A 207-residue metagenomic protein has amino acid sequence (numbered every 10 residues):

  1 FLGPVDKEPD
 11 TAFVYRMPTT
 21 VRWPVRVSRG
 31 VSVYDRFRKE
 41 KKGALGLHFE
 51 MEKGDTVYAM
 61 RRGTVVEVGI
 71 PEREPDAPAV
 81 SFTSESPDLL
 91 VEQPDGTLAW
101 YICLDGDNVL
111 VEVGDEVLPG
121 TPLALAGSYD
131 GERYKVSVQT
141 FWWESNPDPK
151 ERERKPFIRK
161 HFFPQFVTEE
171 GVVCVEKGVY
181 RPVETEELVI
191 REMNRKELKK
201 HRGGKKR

Functional and structural regions predicted by a protein language model:
F1-E85, P119, V175-R207: Surface-exposed, glycine-biased beta-strand/turn segments
D6-Y15, V109-T121, L125, Y134-R207: Acidic, glycine-rich catalytic/binding loops that coordinate metals and/or anionic ligands
R38-E50, T97-W100, L104, Q139-R152: Small beta-barrel nucleic-acid-binding modules, principally OB-folds
E52, Y58-A59, Q93-G120: Short histidine-centered loop motifs in beta-beta connectors
I70-P71, P122, G127-S128: Short, surface-exposed secondary-structure boundary micro-motifs
R73-E74, G106-D107, G131: A short acidic/small-residue loop/turn micro-motif
T83-T97: OB-fold (S1/OB) nucleic-acid-binding surfaces
